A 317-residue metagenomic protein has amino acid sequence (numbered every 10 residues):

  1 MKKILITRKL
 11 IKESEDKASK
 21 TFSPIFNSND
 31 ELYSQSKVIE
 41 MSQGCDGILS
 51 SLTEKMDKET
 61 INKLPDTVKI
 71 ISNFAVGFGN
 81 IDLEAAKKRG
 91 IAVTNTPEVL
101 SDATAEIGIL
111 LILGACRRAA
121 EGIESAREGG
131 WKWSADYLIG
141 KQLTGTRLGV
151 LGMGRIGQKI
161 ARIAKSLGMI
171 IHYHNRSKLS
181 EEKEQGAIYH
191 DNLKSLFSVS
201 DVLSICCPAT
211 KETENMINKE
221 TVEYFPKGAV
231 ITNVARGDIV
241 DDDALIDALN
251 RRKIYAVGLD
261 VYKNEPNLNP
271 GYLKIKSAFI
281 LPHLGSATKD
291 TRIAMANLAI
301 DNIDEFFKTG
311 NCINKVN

Functional and structural regions predicted by a protein language model:
M1-T94, S198, N218, E223: An N-terminal-biased, well-structured beta-alpha scaffold segment characteristic of Rossmann-like dinucleotide-binding
E13-K20, I81-K88, K178-G186, N267-K274: Short loop/helix-cap segments at secondary-structure boundaries that form the rim of catalytic
N27-N29, F74-A75, I91-D102, N175 (+2 more regions): Short beta->alpha connector loops at strand-helix junctions that form conserved, small/polar/Pro-enriched
D46-G47, I70, V202, V230 (+2 more regions): Short, Asp-centered acidic motifs that coordinate Mg2+ and/or phosphate in catalytic or ligand-binding sites
L52-T53, V76, D201, C206-A209 (+2 more regions): Short glycine-/small-residue-rich Rossmann-like dinucleotide-binding loops
R89, V93, K219, G228-N317: Rossmann-like dinucleotide-binding domain for NAD(H)/NADP(H)
P97-R147, K159-R162: Phosphate-binding beta-alpha-beta segment of Rossmann-like dinucleotide-binding domains, i.e., the NAD(P)
D136-K227: Rossmann-like dinucleotide/phosphate-binding beta-alpha-beta segment
